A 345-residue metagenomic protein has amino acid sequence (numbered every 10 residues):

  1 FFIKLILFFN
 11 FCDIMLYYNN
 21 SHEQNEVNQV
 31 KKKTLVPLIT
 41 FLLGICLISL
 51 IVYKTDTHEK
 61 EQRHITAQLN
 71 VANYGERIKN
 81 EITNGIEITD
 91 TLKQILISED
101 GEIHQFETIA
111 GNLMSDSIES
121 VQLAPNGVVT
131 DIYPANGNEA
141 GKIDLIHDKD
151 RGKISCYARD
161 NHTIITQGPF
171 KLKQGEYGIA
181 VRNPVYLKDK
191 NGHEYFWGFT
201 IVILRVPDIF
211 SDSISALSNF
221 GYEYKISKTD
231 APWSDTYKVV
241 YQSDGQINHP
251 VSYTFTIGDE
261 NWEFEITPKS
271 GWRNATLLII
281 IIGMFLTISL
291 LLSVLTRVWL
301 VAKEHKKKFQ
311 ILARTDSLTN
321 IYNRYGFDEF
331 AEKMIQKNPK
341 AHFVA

Functional and structural regions predicted by a protein language model:
V30-L43: N-terminal signal-anchor/signal peptide hydrophobic helix marking the start of the first transmembrane segment
T40-G101: Juxtamembrane extracytoplasmic/periplasmic/luminal helical "stalk" adjacent to the first N-terminal
N70, E81-I146: Extracytoplasmic/periplasmic sensory segments of membrane signal-transduction proteins
A135-Y195: Extracytoplasmic/periplasmic ligand-binding sensor regions of membrane-associated signaling proteins
S218, K228-S289: Extracellular/periplasmic juxtamembrane segments that couple receptor/chemosensory ectodomains to their
R273-L312: Cytoplasm-proximal transmembrane signaling helix
Q310-E329: Conserved nucleotide-binding and Mg2+-coordinating catalytic segments in signaling enzymes
D328-A345: Active-site-proximal structural segments of metal-dependent nucleotidyl cyclase/transferase enzymes
